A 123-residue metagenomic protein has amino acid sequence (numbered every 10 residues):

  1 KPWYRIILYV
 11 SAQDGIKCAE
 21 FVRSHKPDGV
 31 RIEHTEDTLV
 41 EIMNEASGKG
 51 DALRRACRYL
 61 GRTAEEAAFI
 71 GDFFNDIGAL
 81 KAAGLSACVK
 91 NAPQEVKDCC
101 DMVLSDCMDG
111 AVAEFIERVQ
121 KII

Functional and structural regions predicted by a protein language model:
K1-A79, N91: Conserved acidic, metal-coordinating active-site core of Asp-based, Mg2+-dependent phosphoryl-transfer enzymes
A82, S86, K90-I123: Asp-based, Mg2+/Mn2+-dependent phosphohydrolase catalytic module
